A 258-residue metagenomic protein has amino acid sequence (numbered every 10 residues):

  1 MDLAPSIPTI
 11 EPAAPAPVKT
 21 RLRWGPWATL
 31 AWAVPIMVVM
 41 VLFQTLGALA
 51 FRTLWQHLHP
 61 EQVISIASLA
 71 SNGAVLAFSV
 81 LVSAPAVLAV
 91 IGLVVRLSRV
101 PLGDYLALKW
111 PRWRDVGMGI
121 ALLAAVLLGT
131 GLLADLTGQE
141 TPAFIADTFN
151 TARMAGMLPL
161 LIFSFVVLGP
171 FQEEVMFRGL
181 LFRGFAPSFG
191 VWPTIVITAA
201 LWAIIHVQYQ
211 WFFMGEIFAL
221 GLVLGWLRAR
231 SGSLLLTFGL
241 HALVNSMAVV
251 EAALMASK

Functional and structural regions predicted by a protein language model:
M1-Y105, W113, V249-K258: N-terminal, membrane-interfacial amphipathic/helix-forming hydrophobic leader that caps and precedes the first
L30-V34, A77, W113-A121, P159-F163 (+3 more regions): Hydrophobic alpha-helical transmembrane segments
M40-Q44, W192-I205, W211-K258: Functionally important transmembrane alpha-helices
T53-A77, R99-G169, P187, A253-K258: Juxtamembrane helix-loop-helix connectors linking adjacent transmembrane helices in multi-pass membrane enzymes
S83, G156-M157, Q172-L181, T198-H206: Short juxtamembrane and helix-loop transition motifs at transmembrane-helix boundaries in membrane proteins
S83-V87, L161-S164, E216-L220, L224: Hydrophobic core segments of transmembrane alpha-helices in multi-pass, intramembrane catalytic enzymes
V90-V95, T130, A134, F165 (+4 more regions): Structural signal for membrane-spanning alpha-helices in multi-pass inner-membrane proteins, emphasizing helix cores
M176-F185, G239, A248: Active-site-flanking alpha-helical
